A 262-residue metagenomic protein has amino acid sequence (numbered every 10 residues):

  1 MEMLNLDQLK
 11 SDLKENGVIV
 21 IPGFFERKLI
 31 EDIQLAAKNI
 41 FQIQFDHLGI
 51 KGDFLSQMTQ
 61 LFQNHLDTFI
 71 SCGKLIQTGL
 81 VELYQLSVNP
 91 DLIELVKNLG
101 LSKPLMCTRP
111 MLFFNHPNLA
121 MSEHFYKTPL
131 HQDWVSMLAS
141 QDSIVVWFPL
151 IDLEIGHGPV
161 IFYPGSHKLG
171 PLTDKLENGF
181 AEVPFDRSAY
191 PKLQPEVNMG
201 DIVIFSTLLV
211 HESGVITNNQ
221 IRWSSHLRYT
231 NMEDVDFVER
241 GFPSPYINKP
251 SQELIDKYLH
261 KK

Functional and structural regions predicted by a protein language model:
M1-E15, P22-L130, S136-M137, P250-Q252: Non-heme Fe(II)-dependent double-stranded beta-helix
I30-E31, N115, G156, E212-G214 (+1 more regions): Short catalytic/ligand-binding loop motif for oxyanion handling, primarily in non-cytosolic enzymes, centered on
I43, H47-K51, L55, N64 (+3 more regions): Non-heme Fe(II)/2-oxoglutarate
L80-Q85, S188-L193, E212-G214: Active-site rim elements
L92, P117-A120, L153-G156, K168 (+2 more regions): Short, charged/polar surface micro-motifs in flexible loops or helix N-caps
R109-P110, V146-F148, S225-Y229: A structural signal for short, well-ordered beta-strand segments
H124-Q194, D234-F242: Catalytic core of non-heme Fe(II) oxygenases with the double-stranded beta-helix
